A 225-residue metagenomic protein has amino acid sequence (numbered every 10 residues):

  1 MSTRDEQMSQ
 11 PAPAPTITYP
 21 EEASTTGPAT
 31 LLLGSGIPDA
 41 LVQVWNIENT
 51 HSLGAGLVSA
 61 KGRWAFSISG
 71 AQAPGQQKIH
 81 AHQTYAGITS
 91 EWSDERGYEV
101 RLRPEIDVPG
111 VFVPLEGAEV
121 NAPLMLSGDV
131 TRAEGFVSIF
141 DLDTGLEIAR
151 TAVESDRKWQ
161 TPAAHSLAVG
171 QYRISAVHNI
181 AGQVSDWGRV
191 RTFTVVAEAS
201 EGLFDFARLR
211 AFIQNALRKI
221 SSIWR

Functional and structural regions predicted by a protein language model:
S2-F212, R225: Ser/Thr-rich low-complexity repeats and stalk/linker segments
L217-R225: Eukaryotic intrinsically disordered, low-complexity regions enriched in proline/serine/threonine/glycine
